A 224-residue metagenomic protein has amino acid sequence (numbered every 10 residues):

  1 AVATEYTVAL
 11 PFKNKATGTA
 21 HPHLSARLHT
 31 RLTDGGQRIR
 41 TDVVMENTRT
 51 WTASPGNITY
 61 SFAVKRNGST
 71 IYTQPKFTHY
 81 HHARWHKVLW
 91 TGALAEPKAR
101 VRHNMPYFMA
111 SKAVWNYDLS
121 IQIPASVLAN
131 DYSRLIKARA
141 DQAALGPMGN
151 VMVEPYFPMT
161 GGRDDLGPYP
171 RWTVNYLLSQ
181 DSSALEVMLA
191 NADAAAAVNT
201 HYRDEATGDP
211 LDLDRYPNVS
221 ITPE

Functional and structural regions predicted by a protein language model:
V2-E224: Catalytic cores of extracellular degradative/oxidative enzymes
